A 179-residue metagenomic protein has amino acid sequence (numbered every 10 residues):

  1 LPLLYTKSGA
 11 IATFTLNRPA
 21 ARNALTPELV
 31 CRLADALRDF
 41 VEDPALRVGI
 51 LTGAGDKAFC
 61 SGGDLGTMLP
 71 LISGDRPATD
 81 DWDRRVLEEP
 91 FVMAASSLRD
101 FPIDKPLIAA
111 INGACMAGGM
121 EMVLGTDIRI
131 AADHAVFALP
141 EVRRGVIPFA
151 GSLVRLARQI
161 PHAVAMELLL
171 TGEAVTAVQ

Functional and structural regions predicted by a protein language model:
L1-F59, L69-G74: Conserved CoA-thioester-binding segment of acyl-CoA-metabolizing enzymes
G9, P44-L46, G63, F101 (+2 more regions): Structured loop/turn residues at beta-strand edges in well-structured enzyme cores
F14, L51, D64, M122-L124: Hydrophobic/aromatic residues within transmembrane alpha-helices of multi-pass small-molecule transporters
T26, D83, A94, M120 (+1 more regions): Alpha-helical structural signal
P27-E28, G63, E121, G151: Generic recognition of short, well-ordered alpha-helical segments
V30-R38, L65-N112, V154: An acidic, glycine-rich surface segment that forms the CoA-thioester-binding/catalytic face of crotonase-fold enzymes
S61-G62, H134: Conserved catalytic-core motifs of eukaryotic protein kinase domains, centered on the activation segment
L98-Q179: Crotonase-fold acyl-CoA enzyme core
